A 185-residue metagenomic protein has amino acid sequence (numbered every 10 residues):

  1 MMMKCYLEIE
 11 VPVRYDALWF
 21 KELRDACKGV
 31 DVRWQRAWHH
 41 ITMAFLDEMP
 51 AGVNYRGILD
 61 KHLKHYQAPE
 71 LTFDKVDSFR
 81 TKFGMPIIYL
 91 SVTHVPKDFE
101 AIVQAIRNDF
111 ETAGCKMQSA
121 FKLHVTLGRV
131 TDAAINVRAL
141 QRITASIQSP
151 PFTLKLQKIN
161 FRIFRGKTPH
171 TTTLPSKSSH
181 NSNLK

Functional and structural regions predicted by a protein language model:
M1-K185: Histidine-dependent nucleotide/RNA phosphoesterase domain, centered on the 2H-phosphoesterase fold with its duplicated
